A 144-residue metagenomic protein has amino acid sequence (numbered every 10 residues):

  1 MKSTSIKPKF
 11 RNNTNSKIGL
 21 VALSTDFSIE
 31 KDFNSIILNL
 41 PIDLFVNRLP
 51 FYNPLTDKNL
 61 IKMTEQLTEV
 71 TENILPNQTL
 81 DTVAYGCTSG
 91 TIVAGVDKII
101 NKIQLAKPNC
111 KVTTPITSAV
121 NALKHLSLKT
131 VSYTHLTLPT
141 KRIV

Functional and structural regions predicted by a protein language model:
K2-E69, L136: N-terminal glycine-rich anion-binding loop in soluble enzyme alpha/beta folds
F51, T88-T91, A119: Short histidine/acidic/glycine/proline-rich micro-motifs that form metal- and phosphate-coordinating active-site loops
L75-Q78, V120-K129: Glycine-rich phosphate/diphosphate-binding loops that line cofactor/substrate pockets in enzymes
P76, L80-G86, I92-A106: Glycine/small-residue-rich loop that forms an oxyanion/phosphate-binding "nest" at active or ligand-binding sites
I100-L123: Short, acidic/small-residue loops that bind anionic groups at enzyme active sites
L128-S132, L136: Short, glycine-/small-residue-rich phosphate/pyrophosphate-handling segment
H135-V144: Single conserved hydrophobic/aromatic residue that forms the stacking wall/gate of nucleotide- or nucleobase-binding
